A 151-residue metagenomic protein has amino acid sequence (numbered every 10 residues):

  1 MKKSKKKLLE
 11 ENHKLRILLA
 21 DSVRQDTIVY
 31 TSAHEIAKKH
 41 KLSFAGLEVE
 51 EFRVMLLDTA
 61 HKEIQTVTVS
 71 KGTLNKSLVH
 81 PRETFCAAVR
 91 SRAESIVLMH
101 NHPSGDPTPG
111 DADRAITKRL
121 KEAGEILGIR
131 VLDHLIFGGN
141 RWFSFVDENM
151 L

Functional and structural regions predicted by a protein language model:
M1-S91, R114-R130, R141-L151: N-terminal beta-strand/alpha-helix entry module and adjacent surface of metal-dependent catalytic domains
I96-H102: Short beta-strands and strand-loop turn motifs
S104-T108: Short, solvent-exposed loop/turn segments at secondary-structure junctions
D133: Beta-strand-loop-alpha "switch" segments that mediate conformational coupling across diverse proteins
I136-G138: Nucleic-acid nuclease catalytic cores
